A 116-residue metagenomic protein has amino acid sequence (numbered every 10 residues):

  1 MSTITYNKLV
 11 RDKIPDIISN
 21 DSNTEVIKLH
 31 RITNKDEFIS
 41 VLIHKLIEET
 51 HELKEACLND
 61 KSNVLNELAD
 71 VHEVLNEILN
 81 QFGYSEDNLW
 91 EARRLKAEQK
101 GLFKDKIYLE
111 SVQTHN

Functional and structural regions predicted by a protein language model:
M1-N116: Flexible "arm" and connector segments at domain edges
